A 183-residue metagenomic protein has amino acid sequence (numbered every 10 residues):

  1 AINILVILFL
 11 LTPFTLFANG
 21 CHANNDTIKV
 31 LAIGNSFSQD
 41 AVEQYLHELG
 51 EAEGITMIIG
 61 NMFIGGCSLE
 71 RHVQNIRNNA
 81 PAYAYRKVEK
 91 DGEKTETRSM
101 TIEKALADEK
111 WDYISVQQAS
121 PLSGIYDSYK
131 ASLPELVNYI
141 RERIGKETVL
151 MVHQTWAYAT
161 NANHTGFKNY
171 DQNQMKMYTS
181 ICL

Functional and structural regions predicted by a protein language model:
I4-T15: Bacterial N-terminal signal peptides
F9, F37, A157: Short, glycine/serine-rich, charged loops/turns that create anion-binding and catalytic segments at active sites
C21-A52: N-terminal module-boundary/linker segments of secreted carbohydrate-active enzymes
N25-T27, T56, W111, E147: A general structural motif
D40-Y129, A159: Conserved SGNH/GDSL esterase-like catalytic core that processes O-acyl groups on lipids and polysaccharides
R98-L183: Alpha-helical cap/lid subdomain in secreted, periplasmic, or secretory-pathway luminal O-acyl-processing enzymes
